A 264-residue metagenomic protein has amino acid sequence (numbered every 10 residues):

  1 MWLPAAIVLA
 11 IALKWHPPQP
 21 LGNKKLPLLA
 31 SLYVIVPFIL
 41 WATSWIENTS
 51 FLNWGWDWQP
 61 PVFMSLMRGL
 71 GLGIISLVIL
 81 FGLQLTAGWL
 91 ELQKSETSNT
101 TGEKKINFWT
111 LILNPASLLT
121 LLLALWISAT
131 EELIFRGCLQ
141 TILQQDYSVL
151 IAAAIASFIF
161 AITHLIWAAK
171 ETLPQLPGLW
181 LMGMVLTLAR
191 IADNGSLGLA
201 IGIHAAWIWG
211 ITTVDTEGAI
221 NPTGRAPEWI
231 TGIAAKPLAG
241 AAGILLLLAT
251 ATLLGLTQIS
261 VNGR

Functional and structural regions predicted by a protein language model:
M1, P27-L32, V62-S76, S196-A206: Alpha-helical transmembrane segments
W2-I11, L113-R264: Transmembrane helix-loop-helix hairpins at the membrane interface of multi-pass integral membrane proteins
A5-W15, A42-I46, V78-K94, W209-N221: Membrane-water interface of transmembrane alpha-helices
P17-K25, W45-I134, C138-Y147, G263-R264: Juxtamembrane helix-loop-helix connectors linking adjacent transmembrane helices in multi-pass membrane enzymes
P20-F38: Loop-to-helix transition at the N-terminal end of transmembrane alpha-helices
K24-L28, K94, L173-L181: Cytoplasmic-side transmembrane-helix entry/capping segments in multi-pass membrane proteins
I39-L40, L80, Q140, L186: Generic structural marker for isolated residues within well-ordered, non-membrane alpha-helices of soluble domains
